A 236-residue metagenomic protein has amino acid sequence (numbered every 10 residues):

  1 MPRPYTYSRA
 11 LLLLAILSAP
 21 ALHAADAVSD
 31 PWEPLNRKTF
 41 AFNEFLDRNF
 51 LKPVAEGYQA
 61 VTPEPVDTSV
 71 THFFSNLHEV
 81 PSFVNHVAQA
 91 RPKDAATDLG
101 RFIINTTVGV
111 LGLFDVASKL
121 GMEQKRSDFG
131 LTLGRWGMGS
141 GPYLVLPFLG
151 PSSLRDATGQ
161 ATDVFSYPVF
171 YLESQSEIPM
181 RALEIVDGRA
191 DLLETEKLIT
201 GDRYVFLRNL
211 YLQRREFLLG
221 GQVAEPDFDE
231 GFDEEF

Functional and structural regions predicted by a protein language model:
M1-L11: Bacterial N-terminal signal peptides that target proteins for export
R9-A19: Bacterial N-terminal signal peptides
A21-H23: Cleavable N-terminal signal peptides
A25-A27, L131, W136-F236: A structured, mid-to-C-terminal "fold-capping" secondary-structure block
E33-E56: N-terminal targeting signals for Sec/Tat export/insertion, comprising classic cleavable signal peptides
N49, V54-V66, G130: Membrane interface segments of multi-pass transport proteins and intramembrane proteases
D67, T71-F73: Beta-rich strand-turn-strand
N76-P151: Mid-length scaffold segments of soluble, non-membrane domains
